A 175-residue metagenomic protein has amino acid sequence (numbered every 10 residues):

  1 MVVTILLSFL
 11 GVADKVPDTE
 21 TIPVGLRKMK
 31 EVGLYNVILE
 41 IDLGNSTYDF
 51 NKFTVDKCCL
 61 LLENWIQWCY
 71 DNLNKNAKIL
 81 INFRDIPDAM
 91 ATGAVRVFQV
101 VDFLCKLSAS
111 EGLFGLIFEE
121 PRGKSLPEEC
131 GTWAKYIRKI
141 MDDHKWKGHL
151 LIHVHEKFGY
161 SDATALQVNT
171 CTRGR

Functional and structural regions predicted by a protein language model:
M1-P23: N-terminal capping/small domains of soluble enzymes
I5, L10-V12, L39, I81 (+1 more regions): Structural beta-sheet core signal
D18-L150, L166-G174: Alpha/beta enzyme core
K124, K157-G159: Short, surface-exposed acidic/glycine-rich loop or hinge patches that mediate macromolecular interfaces
L151-K157: Conserved mixed alpha/beta core segments that line enzyme active sites in large multi-domain catalysts
G159-A165: Short glycine/serine/threonine-rich phosphate/pyrophosphate-binding segments that cradle anionic phosphate groups
